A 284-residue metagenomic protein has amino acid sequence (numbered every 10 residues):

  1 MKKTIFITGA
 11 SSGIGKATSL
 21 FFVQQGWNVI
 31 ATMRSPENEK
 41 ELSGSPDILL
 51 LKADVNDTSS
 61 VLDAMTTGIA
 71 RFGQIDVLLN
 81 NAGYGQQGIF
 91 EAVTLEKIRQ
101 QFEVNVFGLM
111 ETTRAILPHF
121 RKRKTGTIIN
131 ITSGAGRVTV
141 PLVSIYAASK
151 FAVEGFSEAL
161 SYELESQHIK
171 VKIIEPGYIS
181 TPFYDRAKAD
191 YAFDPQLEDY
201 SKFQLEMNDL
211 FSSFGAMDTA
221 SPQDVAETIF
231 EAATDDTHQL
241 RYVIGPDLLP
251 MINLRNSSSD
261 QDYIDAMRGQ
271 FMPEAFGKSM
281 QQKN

Functional and structural regions predicted by a protein language model:
S11-S12: Conserved glycine-rich cofactor-binding loop
A53-D63, L95: The beta1-alpha1 cofactor-binding region of Rossmann-like NAD(H)/NADP(H)-dependent oxidoreductases
T67-N80, Q86: A glycine-rich helix->loop->beta "capping" turn within Rossmann-like NAD(P)(H)-dependent oxidoreductase domains
I89-F90, K97-R99: Substrate-binding pocket helix/loop in short-chain dehydrogenase/reductase
T113, S149: Active-site helix of classical SDR
S133: Residue(s) in the substrate-gating loop at a strand-loop-helix junction that position the organic substrate next
I169-F214: C-terminal beta-strand-loop-alpha-helix "lid" module of Rossmann-like NAD(P)-dependent dehydrogenases
